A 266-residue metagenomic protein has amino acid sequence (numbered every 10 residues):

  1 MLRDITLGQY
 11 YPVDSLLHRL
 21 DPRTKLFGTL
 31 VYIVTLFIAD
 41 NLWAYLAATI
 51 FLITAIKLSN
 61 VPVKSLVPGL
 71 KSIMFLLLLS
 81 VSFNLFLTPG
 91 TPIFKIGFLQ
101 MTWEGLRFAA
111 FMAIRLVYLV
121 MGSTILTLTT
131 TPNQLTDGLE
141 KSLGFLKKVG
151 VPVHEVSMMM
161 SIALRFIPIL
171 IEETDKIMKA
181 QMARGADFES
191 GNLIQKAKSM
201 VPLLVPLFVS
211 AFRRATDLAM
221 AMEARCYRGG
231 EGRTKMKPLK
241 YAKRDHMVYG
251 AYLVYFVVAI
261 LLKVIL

Functional and structural regions predicted by a protein language model:
M1-A44, A48-K57, G144-V151, E155-M158 (+2 more regions): Transmembrane alpha-helix interface motif
D14, F37, N60-S65, I96 (+4 more regions): Membrane-helix interfacial "entry" motifs
K25, K64-M74, V248: Alpha-helical transmembrane segments and their helix-start/interface "positive-inside/aromatic belt" motifs in integral
N41, Y45, N60-K64, T88-I96 (+2 more regions): Transmembrane helix-loop junctions in multipass membrane proteins, especially transporters and channels
F51-V61, L76-L79: Alpha-helical transmembrane segments and their membrane-interface exit regions
G69-I73, L77, A113, V117-V120 (+4 more regions): Loop-to-transmembrane-helix entry motif
I73-A186: Juxtamembrane/interface alpha-helical elements of multi-pass membrane proteins
